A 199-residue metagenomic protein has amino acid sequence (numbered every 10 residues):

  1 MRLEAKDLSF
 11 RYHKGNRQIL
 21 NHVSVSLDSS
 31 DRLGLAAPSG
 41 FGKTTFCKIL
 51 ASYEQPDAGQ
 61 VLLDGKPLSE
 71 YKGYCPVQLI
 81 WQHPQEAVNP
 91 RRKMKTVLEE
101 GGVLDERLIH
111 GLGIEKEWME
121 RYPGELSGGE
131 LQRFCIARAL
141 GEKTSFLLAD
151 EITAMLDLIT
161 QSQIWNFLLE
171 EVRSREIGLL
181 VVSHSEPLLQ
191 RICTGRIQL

Functional and structural regions predicted by a protein language model:
M1-A5, S9-H22, S29: A short, flexible loop at the N-terminus of ABC-type nucleotide-binding domains that lies
A51: Helix-to-loop junction immediately C-terminal to a conserved catalytic motif
K66-Q78: ABC ATPase NBD coupling module
H83, P90-D105: Q-loop/switch helix immediately C-terminal to the Walker
Y122, E151-I152: Walker B catalytic motif
Y122-L126, E130: Conserved ABC ATPase signature
I136, L148: Hydrophobic anchor residue at the start of the ABC signature
